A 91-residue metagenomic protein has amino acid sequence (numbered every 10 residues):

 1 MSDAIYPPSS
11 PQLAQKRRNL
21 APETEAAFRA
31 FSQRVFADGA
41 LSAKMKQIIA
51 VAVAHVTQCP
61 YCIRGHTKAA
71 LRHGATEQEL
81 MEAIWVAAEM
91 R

Functional and structural regions predicted by a protein language model:
M1-M45, L71: Acidic, glycine/proline-rich low-complexity segments that act as flexible tails and inter-domain linkers
A4, M81-R91: C-terminal structural segments of small proteins and small subunits
E25-A26, R64-E79: Iron-sulfur (Fe-S) cluster-binding segments and ferredoxin-like electron-carrier domains, especially [2Fe-2S]
S32-Q33, A50, T67-L71, I84-W85: Amphipathic alpha-helical segments within well-ordered protein domains
F36, A40, A54-Q58, A75: Residues in soluble alpha-helical coiled-coils and helical-bundle/repeat scaffolds
K44-I48, E77-A83: Alpha-helical scaffolds flanking conserved acidic
I49, V53-G65: Short, thiol/selenol-centered motifs that function as redox-active sites or metal-ligating centers
V56, K68, M90: Short Gly/Pro-enriched loop/turn and capping motifs at secondary-structure junctions
